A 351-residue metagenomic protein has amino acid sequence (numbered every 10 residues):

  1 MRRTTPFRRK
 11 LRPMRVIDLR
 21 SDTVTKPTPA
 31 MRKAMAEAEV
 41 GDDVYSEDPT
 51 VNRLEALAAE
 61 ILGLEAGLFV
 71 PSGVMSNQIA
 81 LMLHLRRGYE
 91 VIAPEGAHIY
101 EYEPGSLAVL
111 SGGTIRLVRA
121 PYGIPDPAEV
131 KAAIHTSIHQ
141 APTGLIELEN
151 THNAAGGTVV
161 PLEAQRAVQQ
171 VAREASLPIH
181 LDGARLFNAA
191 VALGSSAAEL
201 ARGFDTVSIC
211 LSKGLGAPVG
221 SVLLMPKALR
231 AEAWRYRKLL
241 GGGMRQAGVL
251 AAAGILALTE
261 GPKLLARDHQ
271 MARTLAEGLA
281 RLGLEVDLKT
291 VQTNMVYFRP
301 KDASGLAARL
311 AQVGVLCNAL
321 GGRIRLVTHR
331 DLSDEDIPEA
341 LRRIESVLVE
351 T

Functional and structural regions predicted by a protein language model:
M1-P13: N-terminal amphipathic/basic-hydrophobic helices that include classical n-h-c signal peptides and signal-anchor
L11-P300, S304-V313, C317-L332, A340-E350: Conserved PLP-enzyme active-site core in the AAT-like
